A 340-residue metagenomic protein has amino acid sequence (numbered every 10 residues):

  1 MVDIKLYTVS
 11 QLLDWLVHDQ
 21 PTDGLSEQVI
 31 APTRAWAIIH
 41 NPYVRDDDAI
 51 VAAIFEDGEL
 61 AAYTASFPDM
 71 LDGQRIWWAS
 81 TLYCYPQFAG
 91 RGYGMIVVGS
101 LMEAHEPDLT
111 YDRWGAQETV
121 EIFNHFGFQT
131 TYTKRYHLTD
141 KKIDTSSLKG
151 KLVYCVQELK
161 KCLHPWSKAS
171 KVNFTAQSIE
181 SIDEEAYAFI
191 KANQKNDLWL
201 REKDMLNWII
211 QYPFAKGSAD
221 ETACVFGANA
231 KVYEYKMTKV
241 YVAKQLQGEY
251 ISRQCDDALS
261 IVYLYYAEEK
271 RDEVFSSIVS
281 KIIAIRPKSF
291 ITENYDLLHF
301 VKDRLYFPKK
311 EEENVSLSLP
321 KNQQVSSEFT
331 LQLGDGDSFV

Functional and structural regions predicted by a protein language model:
I4-E56, Q129-Q254: Amide-forming acyltransferase catalytic core, primarily the GNAT-like/NAT-type and related acyltransferase folds
A31-R34, S66-C84: N-terminal/domain-start segments enriched in small and hydrophobic, helix-friendly residues, covering either
A52, A62-T64, W77, L82 (+1 more regions): Conserved GNAT-family N-acetyltransferase fold
A52, F67-D69, G94: N-terminal ordered "arm"
T64, P68, D108-H164, Q211-P213 (+4 more regions): Active-site/acyl-donor-binding loops of N-acyltransferases
M70-A79, A89, Q254-I261: A conserved beta-turn-beta hairpin within the catalytic core of GNAT-like acetyltransferases that forms part
C84, A89-A104, E269-I283: Conserved acetyl-CoA-binding loop-helix of GNAT-fold acetyltransferases
